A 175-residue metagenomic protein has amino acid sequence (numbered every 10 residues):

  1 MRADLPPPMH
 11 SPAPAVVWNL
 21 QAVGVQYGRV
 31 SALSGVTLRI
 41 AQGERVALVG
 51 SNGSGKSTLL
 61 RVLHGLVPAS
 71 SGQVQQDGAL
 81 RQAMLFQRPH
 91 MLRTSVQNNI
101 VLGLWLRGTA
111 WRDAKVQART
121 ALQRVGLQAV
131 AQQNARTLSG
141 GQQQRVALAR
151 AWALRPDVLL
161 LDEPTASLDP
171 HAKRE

Functional and structural regions predicted by a protein language model:
V49-S51: The feature captures the beta-strand-to-loop junction immediately N-terminal to the Walker
H64: Helix-to-loop junction immediately C-terminal to a conserved catalytic motif
R112-V130: Conserved ABC ATPase "signature" region
N134-L138, Q142: Conserved ABC ATPase signature
R155: Conserved catalytic motifs of ABC-family nucleotide-binding domains
L159-D162: Catalytic Walker B motif of ABC-type/P-loop ATPase nucleotide-binding domains
P170-A172: Helix N-cap at the start of a conserved alpha-helix in ABC-type nucleotide-binding domains
